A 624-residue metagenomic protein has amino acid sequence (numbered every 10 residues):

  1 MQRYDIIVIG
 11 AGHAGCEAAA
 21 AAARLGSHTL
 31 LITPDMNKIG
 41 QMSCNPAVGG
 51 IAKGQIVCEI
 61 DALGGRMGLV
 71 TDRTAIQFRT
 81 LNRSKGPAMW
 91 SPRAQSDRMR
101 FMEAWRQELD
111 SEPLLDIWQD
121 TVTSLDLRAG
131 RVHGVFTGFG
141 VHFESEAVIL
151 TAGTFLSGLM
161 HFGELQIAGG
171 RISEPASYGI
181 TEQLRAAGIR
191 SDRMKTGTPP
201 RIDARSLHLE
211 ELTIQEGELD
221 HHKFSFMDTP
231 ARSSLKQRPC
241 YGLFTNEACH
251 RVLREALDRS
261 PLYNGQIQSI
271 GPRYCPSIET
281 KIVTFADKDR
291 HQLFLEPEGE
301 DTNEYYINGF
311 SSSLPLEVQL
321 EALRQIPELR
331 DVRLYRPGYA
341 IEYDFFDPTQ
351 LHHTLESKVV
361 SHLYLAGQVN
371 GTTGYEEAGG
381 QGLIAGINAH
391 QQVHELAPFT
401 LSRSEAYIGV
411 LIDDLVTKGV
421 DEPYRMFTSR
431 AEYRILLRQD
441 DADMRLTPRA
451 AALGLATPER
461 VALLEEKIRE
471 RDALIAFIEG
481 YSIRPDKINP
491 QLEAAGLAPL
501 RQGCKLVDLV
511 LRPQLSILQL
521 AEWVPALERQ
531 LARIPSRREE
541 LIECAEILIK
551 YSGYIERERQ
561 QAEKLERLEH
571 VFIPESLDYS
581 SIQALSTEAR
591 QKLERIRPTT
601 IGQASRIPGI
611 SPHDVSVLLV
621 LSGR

Functional and structural regions predicted by a protein language model:
Q2-A14: Beta1/beta-strand and adjacent pyrophosphate-binding region of the FAD-binding site in flavoprotein oxidoreductases
Q2-Y4, G138-A147: Core beta-strand elements of the Rossmann-like FAD/NAD(P) dinucleotide-binding domain in flavoenzyme oxidoreductases
A20-S124, F139, A147, T151-A168 (+4 more regions): Conserved N-terminal/central alpha/beta ligand/cofactor-binding core
D35, K53, E182-L320, I412 (+3 more regions): An anion/pyrophosphate-binding glycine-rich loop and adjacent beta-alpha core in soluble alpha-beta enzymes
D126-H142: Conserved beta-strand-loop-beta-strand element in the redox core of flavoprotein oxidoreductases
Y306-T372, T400-D413, R538-K592, R597: A glycine-rich dinucleotide-binding beta-alpha-beta segment and adjacent secondary-structure elements that constitute
A378-F399: Internal hydrophobic alpha-helix adjacent to the cofactor/substrate pocket in enzyme cavities
R430, T447-S616, V620-R624: Extended, charge-enriched "interface" segments that sit outside catalytic cores
